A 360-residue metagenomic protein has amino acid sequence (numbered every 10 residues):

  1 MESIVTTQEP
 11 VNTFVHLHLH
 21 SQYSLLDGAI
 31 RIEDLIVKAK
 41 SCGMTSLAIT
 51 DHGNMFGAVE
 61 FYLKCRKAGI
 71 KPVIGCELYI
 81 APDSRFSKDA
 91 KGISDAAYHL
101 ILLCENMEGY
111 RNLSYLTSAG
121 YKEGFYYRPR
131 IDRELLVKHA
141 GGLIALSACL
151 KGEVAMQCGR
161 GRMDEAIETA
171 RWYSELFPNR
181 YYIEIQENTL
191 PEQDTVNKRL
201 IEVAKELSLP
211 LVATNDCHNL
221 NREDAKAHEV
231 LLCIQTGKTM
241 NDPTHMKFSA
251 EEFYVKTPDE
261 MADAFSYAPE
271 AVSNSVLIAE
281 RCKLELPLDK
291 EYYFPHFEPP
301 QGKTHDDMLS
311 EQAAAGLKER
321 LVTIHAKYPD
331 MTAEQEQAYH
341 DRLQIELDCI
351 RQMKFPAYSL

Functional and structural regions predicted by a protein language model:
M1-L360: Phosphodiester-processing cores and adjacent nucleic acid-binding clamps
